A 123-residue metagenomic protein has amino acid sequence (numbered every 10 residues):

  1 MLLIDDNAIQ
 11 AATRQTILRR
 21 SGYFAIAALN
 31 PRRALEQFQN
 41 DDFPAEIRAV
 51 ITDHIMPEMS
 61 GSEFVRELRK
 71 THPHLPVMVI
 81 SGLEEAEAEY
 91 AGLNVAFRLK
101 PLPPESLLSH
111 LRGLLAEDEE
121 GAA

Functional and structural regions predicted by a protein language model:
D5: Conserved acidic carboxylate
A8-A27, V95: Two-component/phosphorelay signaling modules centered on CheY-like receiver
Q15, L102-L115, E119-G121: C-terminal output helix
A27-A49: Acidic, metal-coordinating helix/loop segments flanking the phosphotransfer/catalytic sites of two-component signaling
D53: Active-site residues of response regulator receiver
M56: Receiver (REC) domain active-site loop signature in two-component systems and cognate sites in sensor histidine kinases
I80-G82: Hydrophobic/aromatic residues positioned on beta-strands within the core alpha/beta folds
